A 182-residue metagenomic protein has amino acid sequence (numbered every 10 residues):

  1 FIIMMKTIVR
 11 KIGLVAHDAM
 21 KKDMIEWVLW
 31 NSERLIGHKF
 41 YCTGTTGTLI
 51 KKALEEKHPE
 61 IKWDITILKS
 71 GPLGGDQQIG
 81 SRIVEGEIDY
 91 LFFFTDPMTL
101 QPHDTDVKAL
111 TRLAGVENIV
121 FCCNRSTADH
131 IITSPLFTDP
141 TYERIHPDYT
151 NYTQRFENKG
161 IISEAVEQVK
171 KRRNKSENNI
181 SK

Functional and structural regions predicted by a protein language model:
K22-E33: Histidine-anchored nucleotide/phosphate-binding helix
G37-I50: Short internal beta-strands
Y41-T43, I67-K69, F93, F121-R125: General beta-strand structural signal in soluble alpha/beta enzymes
A53-R82: Active-site rim loops that border cofactor/substrate pockets in soluble metabolic enzymes
L73-R112: Mid-chain, well-packed structural core segment of small domains
R125-G160: Short, glycine-/small-residue-rich phosphate/pyrophosphate-handling segment
